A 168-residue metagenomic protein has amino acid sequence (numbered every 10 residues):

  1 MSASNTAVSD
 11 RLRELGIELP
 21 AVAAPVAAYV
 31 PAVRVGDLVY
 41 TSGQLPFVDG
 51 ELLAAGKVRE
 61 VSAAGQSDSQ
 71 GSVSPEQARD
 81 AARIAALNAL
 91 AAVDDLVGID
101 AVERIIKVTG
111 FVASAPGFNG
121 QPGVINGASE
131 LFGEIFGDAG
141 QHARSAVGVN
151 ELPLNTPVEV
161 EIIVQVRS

Functional and structural regions predicted by a protein language model:
S2-S168: Short, polar/acidic, helix-capping and beta-turn segments at strand->helix junctions that line the mouths
